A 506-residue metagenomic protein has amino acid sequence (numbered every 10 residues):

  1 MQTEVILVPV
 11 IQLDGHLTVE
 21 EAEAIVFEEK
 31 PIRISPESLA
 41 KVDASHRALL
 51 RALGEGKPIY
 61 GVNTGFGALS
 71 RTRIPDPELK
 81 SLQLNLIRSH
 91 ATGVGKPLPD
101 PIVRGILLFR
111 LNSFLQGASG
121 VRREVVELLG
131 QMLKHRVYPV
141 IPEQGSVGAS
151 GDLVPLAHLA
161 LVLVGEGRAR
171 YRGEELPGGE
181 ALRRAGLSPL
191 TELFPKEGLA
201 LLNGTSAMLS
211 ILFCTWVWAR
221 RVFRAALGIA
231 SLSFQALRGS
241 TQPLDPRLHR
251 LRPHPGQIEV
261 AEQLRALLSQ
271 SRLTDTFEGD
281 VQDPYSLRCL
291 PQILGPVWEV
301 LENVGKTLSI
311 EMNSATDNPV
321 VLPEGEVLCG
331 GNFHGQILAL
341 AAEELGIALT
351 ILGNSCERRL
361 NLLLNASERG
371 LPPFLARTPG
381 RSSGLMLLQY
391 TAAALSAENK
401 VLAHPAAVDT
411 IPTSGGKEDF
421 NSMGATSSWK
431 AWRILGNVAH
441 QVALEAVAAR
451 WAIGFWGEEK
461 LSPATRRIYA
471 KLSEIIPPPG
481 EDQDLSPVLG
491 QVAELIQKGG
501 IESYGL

Functional and structural regions predicted by a protein language model:
V5-K30, P36-K41, S45-L53, V162-L506: C-terminal auxiliary extensions adjacent to catalytic cores
I6-G56, L86-I141, F234: Glycine-rich, flexible loop motifs
K57, T72, V260-A261: Polyanion/phosphate-binding surface patch
Y60-L82, S89-N112, P142-V164, E180 (+2 more regions): FAD-binding core of FAD-dependent oxidoreductases, characterized by glycine-rich FAD pyrophosphate-binding loops
L79, L86-I87, R172, N421: Short, charged/polar low-complexity linear motifs in solvent-exposed/disordered segments
S81-L84, L129-G130, V222-A225, E418: Short, surface-exposed linear patches
Q116-K134, Y138, A149-L153, L161 (+1 more regions): Well-ordered mid-protein domain cores that form the structural environment of catalytic cofactors
